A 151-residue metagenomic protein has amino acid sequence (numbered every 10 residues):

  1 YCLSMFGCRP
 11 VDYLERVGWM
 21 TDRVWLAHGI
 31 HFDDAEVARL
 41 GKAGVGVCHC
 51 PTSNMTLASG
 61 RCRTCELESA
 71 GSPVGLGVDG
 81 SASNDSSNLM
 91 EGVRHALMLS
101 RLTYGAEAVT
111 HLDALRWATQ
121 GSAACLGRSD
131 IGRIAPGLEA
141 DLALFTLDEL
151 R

Functional and structural regions predicted by a protein language model:
Y1-G46, A58-V74: Histidine/acidic residue-rich metal-binding segments in metalloenzymes
R16-W19, R23, C65-E149: His/Asp/Glu-enriched, well-ordered alpha-helical/loop segment that forms or immediately abuts the divalent-metal
V24-L26, P51-S53, S122: A generic structural signal for short
H28, H49-C50, L76, F145: Conserved beta-strand positions
H28-H31, H49, H95, H111: Histidine (H) residue identity feature
G29-D33, S53, S129: Short beta->alpha connector loops
P51-M55, G80-A82: Short, acidic/turn-prone active-site loops that include or flank metal/cofactor- and phosphate-binding residues
T56-S59, D85: Secondary-structure boundary/capping motif
